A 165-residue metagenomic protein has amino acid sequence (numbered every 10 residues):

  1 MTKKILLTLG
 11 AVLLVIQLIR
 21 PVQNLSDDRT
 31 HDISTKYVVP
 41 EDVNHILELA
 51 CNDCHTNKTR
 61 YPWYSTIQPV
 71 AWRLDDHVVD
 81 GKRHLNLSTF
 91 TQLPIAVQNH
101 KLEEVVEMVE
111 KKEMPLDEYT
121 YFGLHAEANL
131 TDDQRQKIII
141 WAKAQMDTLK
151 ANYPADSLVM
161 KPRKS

Functional and structural regions predicted by a protein language model:
M1-S34, A144-S165: Post-cleavage N-terminal segment of exported redox proteins
I33, R60, T91, L124-A128: Second-shell loop/turn segments in exported
Y37, E41, H45, A96 (+1 more regions): Soluble non-cytosolic domains of exported or imported proteins
V39-N52, L74: Sequence/structural segment immediately N-terminal to covalent heme-attachment motifs in c-type and related
L47-T59, M114, I138: The canonical Cys-X-X-Cys-His
W63-P69: Short cysteine/histidine-rich zinc-coordinating motifs and their immediately flanking basic loops
W72-F122: Extracytoplasmic electron-transfer domains, predominantly the class I c-type cytochrome c fold
S88, P115-S165: Flexible coil segments in periplasmic/lumen-exposed cytochrome c-class electron-transfer proteins
